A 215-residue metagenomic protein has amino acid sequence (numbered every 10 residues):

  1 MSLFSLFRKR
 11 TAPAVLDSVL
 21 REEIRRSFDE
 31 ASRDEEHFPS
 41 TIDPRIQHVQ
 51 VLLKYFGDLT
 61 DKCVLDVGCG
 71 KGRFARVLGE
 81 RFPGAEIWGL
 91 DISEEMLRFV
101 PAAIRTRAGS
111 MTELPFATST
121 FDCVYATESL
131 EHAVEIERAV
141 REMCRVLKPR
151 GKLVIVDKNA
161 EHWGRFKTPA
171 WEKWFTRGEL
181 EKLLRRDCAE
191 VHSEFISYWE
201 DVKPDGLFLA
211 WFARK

Functional and structural regions predicted by a protein language model:
S2-D58, R73, V77, M96: Conserved class I S-adenosyl-L-methionine
L65, K71-E113: Class I SAM-dependent methyltransferase SAM/SAH-binding core
Y125: A conserved beta-strand element that flanks and buttresses the S-adenosyl-L-methionine
E128-S129: Short catalytic micro-motifs in class I SAM-dependent methyltransferases
E137-P149: A short glycine-rich, Lys/Arg-flanked "PGG" loop and its adjoining helix->strand segment in the class I
V154-R177: Conserved class I S-adenosyl-L-methionine
K173-D187: Short alpha-helix
A189-E200: Conserved S-adenosyl-L-methionine
